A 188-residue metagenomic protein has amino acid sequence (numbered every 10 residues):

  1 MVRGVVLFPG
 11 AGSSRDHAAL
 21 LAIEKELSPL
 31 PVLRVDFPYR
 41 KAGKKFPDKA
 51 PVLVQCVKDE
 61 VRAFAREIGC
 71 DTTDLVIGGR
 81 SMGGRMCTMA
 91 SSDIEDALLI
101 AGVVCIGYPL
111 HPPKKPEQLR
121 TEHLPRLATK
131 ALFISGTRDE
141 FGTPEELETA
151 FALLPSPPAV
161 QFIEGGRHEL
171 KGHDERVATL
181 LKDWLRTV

Functional and structural regions predicted by a protein language model:
V2-D74, R85, M89: Serine-hydrolase catalytic machinery in alpha/beta-hydrolase-like enzymes
V6-G10, G107, S135: The conserved beta1-alpha1 loop
A11, T137-D139, G165-R167: Acidic beta-to-alpha connecting loop that harbors the catalytic carboxylate
D16, E140-E146: Conserved alpha/beta-hydrolase "acid-adjacent" motif
V57-R126: Primarily recognizes the serine-hydrolase "nucleophile elbow" in alpha/beta-hydrolase and SGNH/GDSL folds
L127-A128, F133-S135, D139: Short beta-strand/loop motif that positions the catalytic acidic residue of the alpha/beta-hydrolase fold
G166-R176: Catalytic histidine-centered segment of alpha/beta-hydrolase-like enzymes
L180-V188: C-terminal alpha-helix
